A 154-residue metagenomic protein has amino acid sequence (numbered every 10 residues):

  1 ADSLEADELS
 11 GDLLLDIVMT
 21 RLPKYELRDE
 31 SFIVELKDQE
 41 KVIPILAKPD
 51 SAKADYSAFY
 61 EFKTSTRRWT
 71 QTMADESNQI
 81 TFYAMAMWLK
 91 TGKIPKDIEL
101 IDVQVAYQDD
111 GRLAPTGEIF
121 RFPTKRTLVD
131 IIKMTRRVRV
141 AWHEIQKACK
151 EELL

Functional and structural regions predicted by a protein language model:
A1-D50, A54: Metal-dependent nuclease catalytic cores that hydrolyze phosphodiester bonds in DNA/RNA, characterized by
L4, K37-D38, W69, T124 (+1 more regions): Residues at structural and domain junctions
Y25, A58, D97-E99: Beta-sheet entry/capping signal
D29, E61, I101: A cross-family glycoside hydrolase active-site/sugar-binding cleft signature
I33-I80, K90: Non-catalytic protein-protein interaction segments used by genome-maintenance enzymes to assemble and couple activities
T72, W88-L154: Metal-dependent nuclease catalytic regions and adjoining charged, substrate-binding loops involved in nucleic-acid end
